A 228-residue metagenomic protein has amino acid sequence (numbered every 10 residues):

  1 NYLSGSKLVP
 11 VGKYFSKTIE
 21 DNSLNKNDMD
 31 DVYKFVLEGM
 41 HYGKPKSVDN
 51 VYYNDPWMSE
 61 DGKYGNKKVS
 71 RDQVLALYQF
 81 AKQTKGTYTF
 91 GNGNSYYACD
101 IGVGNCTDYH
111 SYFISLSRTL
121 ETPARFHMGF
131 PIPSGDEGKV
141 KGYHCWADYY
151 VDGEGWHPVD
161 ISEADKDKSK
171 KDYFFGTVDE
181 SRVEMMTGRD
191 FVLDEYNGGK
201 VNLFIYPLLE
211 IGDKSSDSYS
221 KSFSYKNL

Functional and structural regions predicted by a protein language model:
N1-D100: Acidic low-complexity segments
N22-S23, P56, I132, K214 (+1 more regions): Short linear motifs in intrinsically disordered/low-complexity regions
D28, V32, G102-S117: Active-site nucleophilic cysteine motif
Q83-G86, E121, Y219-K221, K226: Intrinsically disordered/low-complexity terminal segments and short unstructured peptides
D100-V103, S134-D136: Active-site rim elements
D108-K200: Hydrophobic/aromatic-rich core segments of domains that either
R182-L228: Short hairpin/turn module used for nucleic-acid contact or packing/dimerization
